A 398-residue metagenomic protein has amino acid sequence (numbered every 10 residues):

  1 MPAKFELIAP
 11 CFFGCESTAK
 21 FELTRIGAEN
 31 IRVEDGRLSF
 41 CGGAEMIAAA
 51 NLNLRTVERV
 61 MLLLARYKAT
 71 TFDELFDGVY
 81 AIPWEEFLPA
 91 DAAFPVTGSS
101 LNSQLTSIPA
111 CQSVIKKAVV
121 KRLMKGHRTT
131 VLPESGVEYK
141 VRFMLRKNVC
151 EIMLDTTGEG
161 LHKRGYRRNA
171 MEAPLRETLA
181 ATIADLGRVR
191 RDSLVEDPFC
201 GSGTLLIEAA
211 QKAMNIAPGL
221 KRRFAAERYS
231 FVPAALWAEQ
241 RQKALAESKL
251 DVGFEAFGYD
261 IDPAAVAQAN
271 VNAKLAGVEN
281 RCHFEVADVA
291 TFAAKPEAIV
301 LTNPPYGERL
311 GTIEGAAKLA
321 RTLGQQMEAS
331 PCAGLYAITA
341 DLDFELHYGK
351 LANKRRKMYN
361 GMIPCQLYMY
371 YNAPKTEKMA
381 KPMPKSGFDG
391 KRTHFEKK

Functional and structural regions predicted by a protein language model:
P2-V137, K397-K398: Non-catalytic nucleic-acid substrate-recognition regions in nucleic-acid-modifying enzymes
E6, P10, G14, G253-E255 (+2 more regions): Conserved Class I SAM-dependent methyltransferase catalytic core
A49-A50, L54-T56, E159-R164, R168 (+1 more regions): Flexible, glycine-/basic-rich loop-and-beta segments that form/coincide with the SAM-dependent methyltransferase
L101-Q104, G160, P305-R309: A short, flexible beta-alpha/helix-coil linker loop
V141-T157, Y368: C-terminal edge-of-domain segments
I152-L186: SAM-dependent Rossmann-like transferase core, predominantly class I methyltransferases with a strong bias toward
L175-A293, E308-R309, I313-A317: Conserved S-adenosyl-L-methionine
E297-N303: Short SAM/SAH-binding signature in class I
